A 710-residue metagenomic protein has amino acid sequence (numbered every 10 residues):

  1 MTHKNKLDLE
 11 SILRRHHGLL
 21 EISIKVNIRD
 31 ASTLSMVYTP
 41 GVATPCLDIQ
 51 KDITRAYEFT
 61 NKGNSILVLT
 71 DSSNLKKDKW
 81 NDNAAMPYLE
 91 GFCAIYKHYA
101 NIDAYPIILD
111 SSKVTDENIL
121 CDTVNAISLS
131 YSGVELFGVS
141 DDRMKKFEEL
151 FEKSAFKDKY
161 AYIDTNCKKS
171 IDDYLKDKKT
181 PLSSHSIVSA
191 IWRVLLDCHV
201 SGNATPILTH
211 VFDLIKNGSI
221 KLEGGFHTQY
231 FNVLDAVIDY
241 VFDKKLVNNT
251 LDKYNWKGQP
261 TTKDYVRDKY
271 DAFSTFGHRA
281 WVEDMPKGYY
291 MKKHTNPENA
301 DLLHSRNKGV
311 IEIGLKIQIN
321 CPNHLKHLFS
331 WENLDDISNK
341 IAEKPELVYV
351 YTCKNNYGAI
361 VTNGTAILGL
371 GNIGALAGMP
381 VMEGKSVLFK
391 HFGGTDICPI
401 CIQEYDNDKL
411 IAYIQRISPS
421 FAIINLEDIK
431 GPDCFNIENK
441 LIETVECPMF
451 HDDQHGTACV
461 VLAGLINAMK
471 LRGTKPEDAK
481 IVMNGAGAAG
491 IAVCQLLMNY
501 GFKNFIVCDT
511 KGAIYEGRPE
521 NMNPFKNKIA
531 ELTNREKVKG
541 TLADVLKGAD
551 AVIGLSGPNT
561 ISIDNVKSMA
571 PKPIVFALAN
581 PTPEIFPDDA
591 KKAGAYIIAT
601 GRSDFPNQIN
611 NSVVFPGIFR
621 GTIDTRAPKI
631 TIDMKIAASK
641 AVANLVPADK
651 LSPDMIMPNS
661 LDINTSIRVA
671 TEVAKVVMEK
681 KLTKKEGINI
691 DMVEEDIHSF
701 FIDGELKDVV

Functional and structural regions predicted by a protein language model:
T2-F156, Y270-M449, V676, F700-G704 (+1 more regions): N-terminal ligand-binding/catalytic initiation module
K76-A94, A100, T165, K169-I171 (+3 more regions): Glycine-rich phosphate/diphosphate-binding loop of Rossmann-like nucleotide-binding domains
M144, K169, L368-L370, C434 (+5 more regions): Short glycine/serine/threonine-rich phosphate/pyrophosphate-binding segments that cradle anionic phosphate groups
C167-S170, Y174-V200: Acyl activation and transfer enzymes in specialized metabolism, enriched for ANL adenylate-forming modules
D197-Y270, T275, D284: Acyl-thioester-dependent acyl-group transfer interface
D408, K526-S568: A structured beta-alpha segment of the ubiquitous adenosine-cofactor-binding alpha/beta core
D452-D453, R472, A577-G687: Adenosine-phosphate binding glycine-rich loop
